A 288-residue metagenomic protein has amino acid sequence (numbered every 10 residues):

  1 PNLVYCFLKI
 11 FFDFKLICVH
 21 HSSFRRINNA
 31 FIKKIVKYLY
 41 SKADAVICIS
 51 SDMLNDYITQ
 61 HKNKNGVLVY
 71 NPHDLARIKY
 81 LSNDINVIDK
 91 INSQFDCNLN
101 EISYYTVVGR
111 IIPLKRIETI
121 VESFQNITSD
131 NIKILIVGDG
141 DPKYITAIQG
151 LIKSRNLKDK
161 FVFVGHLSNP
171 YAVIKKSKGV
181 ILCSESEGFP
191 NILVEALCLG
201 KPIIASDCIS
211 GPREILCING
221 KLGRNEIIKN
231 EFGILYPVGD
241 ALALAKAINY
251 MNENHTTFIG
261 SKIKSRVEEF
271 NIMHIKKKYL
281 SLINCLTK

Functional and structural regions predicted by a protein language model:
P1-F12, R25: An aromatic- and histidine-rich active-site surface loop
L16-D44: A conserved, positively charged/aromatic
A43-Y80: A short, active-site helix/loop in glycosyltransferases that binds the activated sugar's phosphate group
S103, V107-N126, K143-A147, L242: A conserved mid-protein helix/loop that constitutes part of the nucleotide-sugar donor-binding site
H166, E185: Aromatic "clamp/platform" in nucleotide-sugar-dependent glycosyltransferases that forms part of the donor/acceptor
P202-S206, G211, I215-C217, N225: Short hydrophobic beta-strand element within catalytic cores of glycosyltransferases and related nucleotide-activated
C217-D240, Y250-H255: Conserved acidic donor-binding segment of nucleotide-sugar-dependent glycosyltransferases
G239, E253-L286: A charged, aromatic-enriched C-terminal amphipathic alpha-helix characteristic of glycosyltransferases across folds
